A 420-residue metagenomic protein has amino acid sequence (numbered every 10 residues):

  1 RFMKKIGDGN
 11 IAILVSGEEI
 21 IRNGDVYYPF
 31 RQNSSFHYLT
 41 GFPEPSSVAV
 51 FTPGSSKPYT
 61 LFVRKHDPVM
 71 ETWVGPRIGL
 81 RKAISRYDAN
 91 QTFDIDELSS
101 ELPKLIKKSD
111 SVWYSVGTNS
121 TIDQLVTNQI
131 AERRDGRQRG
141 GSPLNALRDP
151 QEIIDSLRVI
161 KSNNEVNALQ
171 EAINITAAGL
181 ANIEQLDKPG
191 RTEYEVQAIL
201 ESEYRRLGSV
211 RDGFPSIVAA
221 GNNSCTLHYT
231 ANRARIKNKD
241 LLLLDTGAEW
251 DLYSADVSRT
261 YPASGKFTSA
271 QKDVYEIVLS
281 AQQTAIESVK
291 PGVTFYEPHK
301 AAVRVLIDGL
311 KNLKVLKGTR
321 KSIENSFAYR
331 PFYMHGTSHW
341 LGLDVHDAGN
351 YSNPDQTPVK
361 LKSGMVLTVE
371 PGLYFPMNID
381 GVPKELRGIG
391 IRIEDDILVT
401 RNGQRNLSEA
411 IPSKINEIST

Functional and structural regions predicted by a protein language model:
R1-T420: Active-site neighborhoods and metal-handling regions in enzymes and metal-associated proteins
